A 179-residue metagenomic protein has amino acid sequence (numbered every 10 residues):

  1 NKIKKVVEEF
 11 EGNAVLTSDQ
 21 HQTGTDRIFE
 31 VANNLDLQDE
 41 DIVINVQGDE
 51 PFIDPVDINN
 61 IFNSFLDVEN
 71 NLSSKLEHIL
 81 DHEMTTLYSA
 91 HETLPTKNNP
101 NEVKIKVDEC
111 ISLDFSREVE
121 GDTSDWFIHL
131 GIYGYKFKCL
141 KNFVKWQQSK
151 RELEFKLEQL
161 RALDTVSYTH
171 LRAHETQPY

Functional and structural regions predicted by a protein language model:
K2-N63: Short phosphate-binding loop-to-helix
I53-S149: Conserved core of the sugar-phosphate nucleotidyltransferase
Q148-T165: A C-terminal functional module that forms or caps the active site or interfaces directly with catalytic machinery
T169-T176: Conserved small/polar residues in nucleotide/adenosyl-binding loops
